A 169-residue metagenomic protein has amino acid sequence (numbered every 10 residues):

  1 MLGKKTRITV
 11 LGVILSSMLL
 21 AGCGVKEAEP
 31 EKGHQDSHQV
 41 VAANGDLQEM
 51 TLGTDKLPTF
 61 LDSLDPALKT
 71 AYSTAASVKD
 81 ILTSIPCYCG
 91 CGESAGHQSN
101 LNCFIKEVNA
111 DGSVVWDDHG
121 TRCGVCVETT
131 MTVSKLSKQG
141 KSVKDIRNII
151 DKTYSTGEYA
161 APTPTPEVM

Functional and structural regions predicted by a protein language model:
L2-V10: Bacterial N-terminal signal peptides that target proteins for export
C23-K26: Bacterial signal peptide processing site
E31-L52: Post-signal peptide N-terminal segment of mature Sec-exported envelope proteins
D55-T83, G96-C103: Short, charged low-complexity linear segments at domain edges
A71-C87, E107, G112-D118: Immediate flanking context of iron-sulfur cluster ligation sites
G96-C126, T130: Flexible, solvent-exposed short loops/turns enriched in glycine
S134-M169: Short flanking/linker segments adjacent to small metal-binding domains or redox-active Cys/His motifs
